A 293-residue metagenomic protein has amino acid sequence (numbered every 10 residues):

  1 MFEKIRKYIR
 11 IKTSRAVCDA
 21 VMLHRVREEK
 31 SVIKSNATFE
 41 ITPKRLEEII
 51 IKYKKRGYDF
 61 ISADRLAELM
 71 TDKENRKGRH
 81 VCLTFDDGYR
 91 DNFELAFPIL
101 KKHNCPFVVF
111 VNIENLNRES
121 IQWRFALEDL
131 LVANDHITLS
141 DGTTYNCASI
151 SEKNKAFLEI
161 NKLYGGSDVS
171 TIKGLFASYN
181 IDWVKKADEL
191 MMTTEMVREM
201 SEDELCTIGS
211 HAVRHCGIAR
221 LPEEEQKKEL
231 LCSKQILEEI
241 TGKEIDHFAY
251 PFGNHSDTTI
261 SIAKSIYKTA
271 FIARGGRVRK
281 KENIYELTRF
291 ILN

Functional and structural regions predicted by a protein language model:
M1-T84, R90-D91, Q122, E128 (+4 more regions): C-terminal active-site subregion of NodB/CE4 polysaccharide deacetylases
V21, R79-H80, K101-N254, I284-L287: Metal-dependent polysaccharide deacetylase catalytic core of the NodB/CE4 family, i.e., the active-site-bearing domain
G88-E94, I99: Short acidic, Gly/Ser-rich segments with clustered Asp/Glu that frequently serve as metal-coordination loops in enzyme
I99-K102, I266: Glycine-rich, phosphate-binding/catalytic loops in enzymes
